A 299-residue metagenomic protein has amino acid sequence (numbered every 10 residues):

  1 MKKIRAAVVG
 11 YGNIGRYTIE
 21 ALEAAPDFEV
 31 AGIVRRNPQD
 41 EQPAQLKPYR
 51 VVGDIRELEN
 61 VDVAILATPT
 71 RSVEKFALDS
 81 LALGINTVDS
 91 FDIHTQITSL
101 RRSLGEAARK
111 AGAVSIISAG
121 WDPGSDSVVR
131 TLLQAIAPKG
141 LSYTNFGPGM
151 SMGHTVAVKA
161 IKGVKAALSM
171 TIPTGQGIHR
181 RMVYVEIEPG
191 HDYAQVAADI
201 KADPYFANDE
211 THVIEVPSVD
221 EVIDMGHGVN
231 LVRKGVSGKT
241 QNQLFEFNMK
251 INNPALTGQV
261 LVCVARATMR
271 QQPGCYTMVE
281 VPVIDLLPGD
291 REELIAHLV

Functional and structural regions predicted by a protein language model:
R5, R16-Y17, A24-I55, G149-A265: C-terminal substrate-binding/catalytic lobe of Rossmann-fold NAD(P)-dependent oxidoreductases
A6-V8, L66: Hydrophobic Val/Ile/Leu positions in short beta-strands of Rossmann-like dinucleotide-binding domains
Y11-G12: Glycine-rich Rossmann-fold phosphate-binding loop(s) that bind the pyrophosphate of adenine dinucleotide cofactors
G15-R16, V73: N-terminal Rossmann-fold NAD(P) dinucleotide-binding loop
I55, N60-V63, R71-D92: Rossmann-fold NAD(P) dinucleotide-binding segment
F91-S115: Rossmann-fold NAD(P)-binding glycine/threonine-rich loop
S125-L141, K159-A167, Y205-F206, A267: Oxidoreductase and adenylate-handling cofactor-binding alpha/beta cores
L244-V299: NAD(P)-dependent Rossmann-like dehydrogenase/reductase catalytic/cofactor-binding core
